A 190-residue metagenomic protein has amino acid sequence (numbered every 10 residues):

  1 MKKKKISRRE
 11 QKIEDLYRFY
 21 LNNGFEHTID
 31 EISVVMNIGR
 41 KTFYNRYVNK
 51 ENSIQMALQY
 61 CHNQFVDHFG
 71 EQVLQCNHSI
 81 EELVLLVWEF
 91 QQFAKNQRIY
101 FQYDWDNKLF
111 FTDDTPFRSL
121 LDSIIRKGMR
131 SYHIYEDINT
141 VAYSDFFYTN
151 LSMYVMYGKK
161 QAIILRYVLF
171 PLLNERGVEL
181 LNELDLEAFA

Functional and structural regions predicted by a protein language model:
M1-E26, D30-V35, N52: Basic, helix-initiating cap at the start of DNA-binding domains
K2, S123-S131, M156-A190: C-terminal peripheral helix-coil segments that are non-catalytic and often amphipathic
M36-Y47: Short hydrophobic/aromatic patch on the recognition helix
N49-Q55, Q64-F65, F69: Short amphipathic alpha-helical segment with a characteristic S/N-K-E followed by hydrophobic residues
M56, G70-K95, S144: Hydrophobic alpha-helical connector segments
A57, C61-F65, L83-F90, D113-F117 (+2 more regions): Hydrophobic/aromatic residues within well-ordered alpha-helical segments
E82-T112, L181: Amphipathic alpha-helical segments used for helix-helix packing
D106-H133, I138-M156: Amphipathic alpha-helical packing segments from all-alpha helical-bundle domains
